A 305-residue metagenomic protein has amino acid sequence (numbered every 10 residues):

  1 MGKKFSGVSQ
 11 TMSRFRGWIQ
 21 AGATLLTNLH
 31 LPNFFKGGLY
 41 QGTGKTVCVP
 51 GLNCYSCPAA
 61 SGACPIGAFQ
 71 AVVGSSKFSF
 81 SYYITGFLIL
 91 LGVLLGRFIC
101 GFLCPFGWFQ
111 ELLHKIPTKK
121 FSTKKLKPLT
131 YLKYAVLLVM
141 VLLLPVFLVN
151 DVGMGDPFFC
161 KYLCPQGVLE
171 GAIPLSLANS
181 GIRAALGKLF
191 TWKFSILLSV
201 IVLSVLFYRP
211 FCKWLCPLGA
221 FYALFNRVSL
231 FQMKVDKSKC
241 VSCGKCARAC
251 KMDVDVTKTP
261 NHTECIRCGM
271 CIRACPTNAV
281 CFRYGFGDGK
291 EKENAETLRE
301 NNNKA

Functional and structural regions predicted by a protein language model:
M1-T257, T263-A305: Non-ligating segments of multi-cofactor redox enzymes
